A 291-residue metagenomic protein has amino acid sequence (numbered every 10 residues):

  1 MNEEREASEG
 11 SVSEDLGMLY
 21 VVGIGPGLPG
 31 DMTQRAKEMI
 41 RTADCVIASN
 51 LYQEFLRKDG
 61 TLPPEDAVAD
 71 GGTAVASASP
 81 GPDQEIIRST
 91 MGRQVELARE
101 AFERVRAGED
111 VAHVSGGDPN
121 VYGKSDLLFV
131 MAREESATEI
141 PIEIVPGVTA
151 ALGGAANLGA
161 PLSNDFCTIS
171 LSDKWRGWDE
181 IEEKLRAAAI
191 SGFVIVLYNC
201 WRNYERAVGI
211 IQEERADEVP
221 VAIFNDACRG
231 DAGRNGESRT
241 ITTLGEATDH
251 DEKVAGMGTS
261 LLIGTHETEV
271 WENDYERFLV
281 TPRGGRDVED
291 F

Functional and structural regions predicted by a protein language model:
N2-I142: Class I S-adenosyl-L-methionine
S11-L16, E38-M39, P80, V105 (+7 more regions): Solvent-exposed alpha-helices and their adjacent loops that cap or buttress functional pockets in soluble metabolic
M18-V22, E109-H113, F166, S191-V196 (+1 more regions): Generic beta-sheet signal
G23-P26, A48-L51, S89-G92, G116-D118 (+7 more regions): Fold-independent oxyanion-binding glycine-rich loops and adjacent beta-strand/coil segments at enzyme active sites
R35-M39, T61-P64, L128-M131, G159 (+3 more regions): Short, solvent-exposed amphipathic alpha-helical segments in soluble enzyme and RNA/protein-processing domains
G117-S191: Class I SAM-dependent methyltransferase SAM-binding "motif I" and its flanking Rossmann-like core
I190-F291: A contiguous loop/helix-start segment that scaffolds small-molecule binding in enzyme catalytic cores
